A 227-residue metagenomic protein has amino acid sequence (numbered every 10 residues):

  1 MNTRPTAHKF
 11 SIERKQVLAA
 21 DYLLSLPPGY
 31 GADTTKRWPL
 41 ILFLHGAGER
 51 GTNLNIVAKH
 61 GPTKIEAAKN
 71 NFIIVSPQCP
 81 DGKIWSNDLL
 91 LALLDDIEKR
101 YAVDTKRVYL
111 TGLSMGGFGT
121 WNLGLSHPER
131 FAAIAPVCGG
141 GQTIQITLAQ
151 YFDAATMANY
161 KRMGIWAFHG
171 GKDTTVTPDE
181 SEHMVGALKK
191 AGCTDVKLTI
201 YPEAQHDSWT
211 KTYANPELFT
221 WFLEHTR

Functional and structural regions predicted by a protein language model:
M1-L40, L123, I146-T147, E182-G186 (+4 more regions): A domain-start/cap signature at the N-terminus of enzymes
P28-K36, G82-M115, P128-R130: Gly/Ser-rich "nucleophile elbow"/oxyanion-hole loop immediately N-terminal to the catalytic nucleophile in hydrolases
P39, F72, R107, A132 (+1 more regions): Alpha/beta-hydrolase fold active-site loops
L40, L44-L91: Active-site machinery of serine-nucleophile hydrolases
G46-R50, C79-I84, S114-F118, G140-T143 (+2 more regions): Solvent-exposed loop/turn segments at secondary-structure junctions within structured extracellular/periplasmic domains
N53-E66, L89-L93, F118-W121, G141-A158 (+1 more regions): Alpha-helical scaffolding within the catalytic cores of extracellular/periplasmic polymer-degrading hydrolases
R100, K106-N159: Primarily recognizes the serine-hydrolase "nucleophile elbow" in alpha/beta-hydrolase and SGNH/GDSL folds
A133, C138-P216: The feature captures the conserved acid-bearing segment of alpha/beta-hydrolase catalytic domains
